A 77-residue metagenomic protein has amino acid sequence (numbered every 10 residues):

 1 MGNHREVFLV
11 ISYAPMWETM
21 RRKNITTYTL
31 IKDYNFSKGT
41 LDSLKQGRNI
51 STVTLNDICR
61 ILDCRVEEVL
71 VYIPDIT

Functional and structural regions predicted by a protein language model:
M1-T29: A short, Lys/Arg-rich alpha-helix, primarily the initiator
T19, D33, L44, Y72: Residues in the recognition helix of alpha-helical DNA-binding motifs
R21, K32, R60: Alpha-helical residues within the helix-turn-helix
N24-D42: Short alpha-helical DNA-recognition segment
S37, R48, I73-I76: The DNA-recognition helices of helix-turn-helix-type DNA-binding domains
G47-R60: Short, basic-rich loop-to-helix N-cap that marks the start of a DNA-contacting helix
D63-T77: Short C-terminal boundary/hinge segments that cap the last helix of small helical domains
